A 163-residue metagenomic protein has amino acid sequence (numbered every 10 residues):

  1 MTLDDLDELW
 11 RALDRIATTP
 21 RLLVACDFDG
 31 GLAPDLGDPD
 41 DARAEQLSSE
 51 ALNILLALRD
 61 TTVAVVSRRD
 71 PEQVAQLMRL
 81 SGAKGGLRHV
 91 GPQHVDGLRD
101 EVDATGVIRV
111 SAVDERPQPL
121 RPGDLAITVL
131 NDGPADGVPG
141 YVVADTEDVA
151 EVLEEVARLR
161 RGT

Functional and structural regions predicted by a protein language model:
M1-F28, L32-L36, R79, A157-T163: Non-catalytic pre-domain segments flanking phosphatase-related domains
E8-L9, S48, H94, V149: Amphipathic coiled-coil/heptad-repeat helices and related helical stalk/stem segments that mediate oligomerization
R15-V63: Active-site neighborhood of HAD-like aspartate-dependent phosphohydrolases
F28, V66-R69, N131: Glycine-rich beta-strand-to-loop/alpha-helix junction loops that act as flexible
L36, V74-L77, L120: A short acidic (Asp/Glu
P39-D41, E72, A135: Flexible, glycine-rich phosphate/dinucleotide-binding loops and adjacent beta-alpha linkers at cofactor/substrate
R43-T105, A112-E115: Active-site phosphate-binding/coordination module
G91-T163: C-terminal cap/substrate-recognition subdomain and adjoining C-terminal extension of metal-dependent phosphatase-like
